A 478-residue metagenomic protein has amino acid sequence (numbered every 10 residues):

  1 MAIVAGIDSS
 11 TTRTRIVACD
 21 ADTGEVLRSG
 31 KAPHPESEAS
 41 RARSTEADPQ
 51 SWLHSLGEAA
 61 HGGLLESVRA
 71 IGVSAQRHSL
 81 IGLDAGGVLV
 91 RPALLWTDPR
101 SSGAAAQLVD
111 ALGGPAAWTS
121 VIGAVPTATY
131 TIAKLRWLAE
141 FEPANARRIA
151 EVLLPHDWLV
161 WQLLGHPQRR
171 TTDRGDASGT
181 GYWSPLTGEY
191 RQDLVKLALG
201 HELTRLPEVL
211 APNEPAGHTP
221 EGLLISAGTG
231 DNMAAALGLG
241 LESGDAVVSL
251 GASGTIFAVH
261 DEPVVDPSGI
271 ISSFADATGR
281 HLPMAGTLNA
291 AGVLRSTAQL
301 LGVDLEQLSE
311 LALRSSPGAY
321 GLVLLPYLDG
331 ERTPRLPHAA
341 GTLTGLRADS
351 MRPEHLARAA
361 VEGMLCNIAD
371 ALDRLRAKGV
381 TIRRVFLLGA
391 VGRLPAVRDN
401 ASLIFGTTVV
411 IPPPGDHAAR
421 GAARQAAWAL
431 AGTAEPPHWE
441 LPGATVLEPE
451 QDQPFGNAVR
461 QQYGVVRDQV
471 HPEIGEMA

Functional and structural regions predicted by a protein language model:
M1-K31, G72-V109, D261-V264, A275-A478: Glycine/Thr-rich phosphate-binding loops that ligate phosphate moieties of nucleotide and other phosphorylated ligands
S9-T11, T119-G230, P326: Gly/Ser/Thr-rich active-site cleft segment
S29-S67: N-terminal phosphate-binding loop and adjacent alpha-helix
A42-E46, P115-V125, E450: Short glycine/proline- and acidic residue-enriched helix-loop micro-motifs that form flexible lids or anion-recognition
A47, G72-A75, L94-T97, I122-Y130 (+8 more regions): Active-site nucleophile and cofactor-binding loops and adjacent substrate-binding regions of central metabolic enzymes
L56-R69, F141-A146, Q192-L203, A371-R383: Phosphate/pyrophosphate-binding loops at sites that engage ATP/ADP/AMP, CoA/4′-phosphopantetheine, polyphosphate
E151-L154, D193-K196, G200-P212, S249-L250 (+4 more regions): Beta-strand segments within the central parallel beta-sheet cores of soluble alpha/beta enzyme folds
S178-P283, M351, P395-A396, A401: ATP-dependent carbohydrate kinase catalytic cores
